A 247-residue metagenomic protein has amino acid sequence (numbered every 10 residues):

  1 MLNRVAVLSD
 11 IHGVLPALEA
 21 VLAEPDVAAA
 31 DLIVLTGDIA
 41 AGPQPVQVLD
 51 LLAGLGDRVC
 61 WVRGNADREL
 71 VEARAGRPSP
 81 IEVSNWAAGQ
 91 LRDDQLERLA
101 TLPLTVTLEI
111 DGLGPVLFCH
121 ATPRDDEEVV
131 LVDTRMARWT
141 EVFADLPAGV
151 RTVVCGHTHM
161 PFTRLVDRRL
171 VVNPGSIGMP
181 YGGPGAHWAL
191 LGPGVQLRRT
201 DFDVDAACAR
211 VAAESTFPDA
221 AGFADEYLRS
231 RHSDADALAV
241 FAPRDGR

Functional and structural regions predicted by a protein language model:
M1-A6, T107-L117, V166-L170: Beta-strand-turn-beta hairpins that frame and shape the catalytic cleft of phosphate-ester-processing enzymes
N3-A100: Core catalytic region of metal-dependent phosphoesterases/phosphodiesterases, especially metallo-beta-lactamase-like
V7, W61, V153, V171-N173 (+1 more regions): Conserved beta-strand scaffold positions in the cores of enzyme catalytic domains, especially in NTP/NDP-utilizing
H12-A17, A41-P43, A66-V71, D126 (+2 more regions): Active-site environment of divalent metal-dependent phosphoester hydrolases
P25-A29, L55, I110-G112, L146-G149 (+1 more regions): Glycine-rich phosphate-binding loop signature in dinucleotide/nucleotide-binding domains
R77-E82, G112, V116-A148: Active-site-proximal segments of metal-dependent phosphoesterases and phosphodiesterases across multiple
D133-V172, A186-W188: Anionic-ligand binding region
L165-R247: Acidic, His/Gly-rich catalytic cores of divalent-metal-dependent hydrolytic chemistry
